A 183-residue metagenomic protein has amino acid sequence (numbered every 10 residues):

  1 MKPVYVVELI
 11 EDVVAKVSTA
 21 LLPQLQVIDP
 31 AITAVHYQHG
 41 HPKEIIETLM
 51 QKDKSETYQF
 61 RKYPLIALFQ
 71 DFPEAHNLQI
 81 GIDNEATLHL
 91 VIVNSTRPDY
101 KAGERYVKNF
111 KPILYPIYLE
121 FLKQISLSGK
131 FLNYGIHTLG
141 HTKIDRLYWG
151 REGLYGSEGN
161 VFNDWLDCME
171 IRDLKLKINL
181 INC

Functional and structural regions predicted by a protein language model:
M1-P42, R61, D71-C183: Charged, amphipathic alpha-helical segments and their flanking helix caps
E47-F72: Low-complexity, acidic Ser/Thr/Pro/Gly-rich terminal tails and inter-domain linkers that flank the onset of structured
